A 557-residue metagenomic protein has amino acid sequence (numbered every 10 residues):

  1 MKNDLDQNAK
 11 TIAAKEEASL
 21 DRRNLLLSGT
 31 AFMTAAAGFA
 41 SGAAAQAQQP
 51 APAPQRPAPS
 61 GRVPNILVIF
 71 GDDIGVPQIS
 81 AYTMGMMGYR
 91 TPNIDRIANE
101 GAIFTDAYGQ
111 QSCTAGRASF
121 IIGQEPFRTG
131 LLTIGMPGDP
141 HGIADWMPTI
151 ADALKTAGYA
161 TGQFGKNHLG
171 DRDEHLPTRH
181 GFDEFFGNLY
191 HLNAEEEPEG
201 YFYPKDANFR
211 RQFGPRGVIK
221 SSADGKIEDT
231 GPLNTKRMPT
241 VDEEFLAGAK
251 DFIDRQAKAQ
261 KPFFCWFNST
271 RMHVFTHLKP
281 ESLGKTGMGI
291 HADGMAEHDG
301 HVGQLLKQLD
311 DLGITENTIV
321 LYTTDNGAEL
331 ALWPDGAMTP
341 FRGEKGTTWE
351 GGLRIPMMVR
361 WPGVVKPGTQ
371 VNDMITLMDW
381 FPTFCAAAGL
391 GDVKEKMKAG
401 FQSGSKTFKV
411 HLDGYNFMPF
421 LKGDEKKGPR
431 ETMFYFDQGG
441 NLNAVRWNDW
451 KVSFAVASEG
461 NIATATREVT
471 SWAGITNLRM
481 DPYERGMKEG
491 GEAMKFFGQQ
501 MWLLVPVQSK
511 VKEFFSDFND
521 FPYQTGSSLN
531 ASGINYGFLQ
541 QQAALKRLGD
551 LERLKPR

Functional and structural regions predicted by a protein language model:
K2-A473, L478, K488-P522, G526-R557: Formylglycine-dependent sulfatase
